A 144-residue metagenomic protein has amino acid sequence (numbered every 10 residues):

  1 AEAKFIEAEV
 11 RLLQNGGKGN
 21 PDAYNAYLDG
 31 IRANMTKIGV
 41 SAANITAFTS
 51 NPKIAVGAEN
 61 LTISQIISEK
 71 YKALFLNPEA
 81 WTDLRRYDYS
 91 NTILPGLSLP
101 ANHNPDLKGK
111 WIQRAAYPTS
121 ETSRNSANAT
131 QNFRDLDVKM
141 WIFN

Functional and structural regions predicted by a protein language model:
A1-N144: Acidic/polar-rich alpha-helix caps and helix-coil junctions
